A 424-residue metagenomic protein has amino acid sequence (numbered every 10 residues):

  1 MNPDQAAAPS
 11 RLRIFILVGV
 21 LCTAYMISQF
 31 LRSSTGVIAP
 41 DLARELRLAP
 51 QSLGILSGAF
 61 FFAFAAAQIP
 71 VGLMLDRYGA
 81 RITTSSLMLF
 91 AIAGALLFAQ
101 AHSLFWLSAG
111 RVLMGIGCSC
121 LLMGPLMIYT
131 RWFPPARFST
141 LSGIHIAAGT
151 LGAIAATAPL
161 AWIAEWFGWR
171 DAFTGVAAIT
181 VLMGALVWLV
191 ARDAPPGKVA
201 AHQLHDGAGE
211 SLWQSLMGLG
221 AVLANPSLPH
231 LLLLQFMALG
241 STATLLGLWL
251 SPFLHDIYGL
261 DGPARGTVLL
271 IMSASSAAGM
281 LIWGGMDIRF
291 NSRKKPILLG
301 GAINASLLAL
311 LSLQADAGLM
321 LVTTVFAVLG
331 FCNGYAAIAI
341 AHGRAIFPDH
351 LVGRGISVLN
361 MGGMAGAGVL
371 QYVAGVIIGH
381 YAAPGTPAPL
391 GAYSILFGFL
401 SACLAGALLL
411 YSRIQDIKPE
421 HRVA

Functional and structural regions predicted by a protein language model:
P3-S10, A194-L232: Juxtamembrane intracellular "pre-TM" segments in multi-pass secondary transporters
L31, R47, G79, Q100-W106 (+3 more regions): Helix-breaking motifs and short loop linkers at transmembrane-helix boundaries and internal kinks in secondary membrane
T35-G36, P226-M280, L370-G375: Extracytoplasmic gate region of multi-pass secondary transporters
A66-F105: Conserved MFS/SLC helix-loop-helix module at the cytosolic interface between two early adjacent transmembrane helices
A67-G79, G279-S292, I378: Helix-to-loop junctions at the C-terminal end of transmembrane segments in multipass secondary transporters
R77-L87, I288-A302: Cytoplasmic membrane-interface "Motif A"-like loop-to-helix N-cap segments of 12-TM Major Facilitator Superfamily
G110-G149: Cytoplasmic helix-loop-helix junction between adjacent transmembrane helices in 12-TM secondary transporters
I144-P196: Helix-loop-helix hairpin linking two adjacent transmembrane segments in secondary transporters
